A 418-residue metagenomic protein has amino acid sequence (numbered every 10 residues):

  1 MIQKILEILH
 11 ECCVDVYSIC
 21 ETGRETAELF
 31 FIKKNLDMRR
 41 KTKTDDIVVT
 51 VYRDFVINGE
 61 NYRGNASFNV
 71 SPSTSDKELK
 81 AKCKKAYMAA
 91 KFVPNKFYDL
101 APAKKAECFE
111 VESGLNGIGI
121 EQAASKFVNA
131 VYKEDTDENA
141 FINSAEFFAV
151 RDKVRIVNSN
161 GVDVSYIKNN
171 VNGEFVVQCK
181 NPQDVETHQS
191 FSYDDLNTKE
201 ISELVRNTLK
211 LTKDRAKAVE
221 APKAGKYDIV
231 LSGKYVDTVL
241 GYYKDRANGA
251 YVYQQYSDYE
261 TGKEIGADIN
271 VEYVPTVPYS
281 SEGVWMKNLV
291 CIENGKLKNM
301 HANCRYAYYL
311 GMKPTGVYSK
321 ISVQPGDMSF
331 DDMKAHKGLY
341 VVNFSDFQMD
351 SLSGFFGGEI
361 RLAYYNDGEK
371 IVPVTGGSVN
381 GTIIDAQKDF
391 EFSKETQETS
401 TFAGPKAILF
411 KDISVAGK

Functional and structural regions predicted by a protein language model:
I5-E7, V16-E28, D76-Y166, E203-D237: Acidic low-complexity segments
D15-I47, S144-D163, S281-V284, K337-I360: Structured beta-strand/loop patches that form or line metal/cofactor-binding pockets in enzymes
E25-M88: N-terminal alpha-helical targeting/anchoring segments
F30, S125-E203, A250-N270: Extended amphipathic alpha-helical scaffolds
D45-E60, V164-S192, V290-E293, I360-D367: Short beta-strand elements
R63-T74, A103-E121, E174-V176, Q183-S202: Short His/Asp/Glu-rich catalytic/ion-coordination signatures at enzyme active sites or charged loops
D214-N294: Acidic, glycine-rich loop-and-beta core segments that form the ion-binding/anion-interacting portion of active sites
D258-K418: Dual-mode signal for accessory low-complexity, basic/Gly-rich regions
